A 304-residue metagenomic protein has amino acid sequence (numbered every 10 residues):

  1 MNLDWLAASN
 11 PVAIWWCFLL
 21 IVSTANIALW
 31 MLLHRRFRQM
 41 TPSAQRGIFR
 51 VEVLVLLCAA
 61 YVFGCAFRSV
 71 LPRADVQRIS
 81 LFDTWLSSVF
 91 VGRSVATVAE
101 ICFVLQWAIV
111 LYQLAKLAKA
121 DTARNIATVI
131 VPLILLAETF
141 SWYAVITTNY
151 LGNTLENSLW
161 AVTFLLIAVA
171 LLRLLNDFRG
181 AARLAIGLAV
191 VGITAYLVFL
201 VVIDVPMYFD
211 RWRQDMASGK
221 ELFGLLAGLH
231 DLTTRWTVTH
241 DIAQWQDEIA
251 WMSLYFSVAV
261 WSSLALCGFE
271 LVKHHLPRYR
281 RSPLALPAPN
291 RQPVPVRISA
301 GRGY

Functional and structural regions predicted by a protein language model:
M1-V62, I79-V89: Membrane-proximal first intracellular loop
A7-V12, D83-V98, I242-S253: Short aromatic-rich membrane-water interface segments that cap or initiate transmembrane helices in multi-pass membrane
L19-L32, I167-Y304: C-terminal transmembrane-bundle signature of multipass membrane proteins, characterized by strong activation on
I27-R38, S69-V76, R93-A127, L135-V145 (+1 more regions): Internal transmembrane alpha-helix with an interfacial aromatic "cap," most often the third helix
R36-V53, L114-R124, L151, R173-G187: Membrane-interface helix-boundary motifs at transmembrane edges
V62-R78, I134-G152, L197-R211, A227-A243: C-terminal ends of transmembrane alpha-helices and the immediately adjacent extracellular/lumenal or cytosolic loop
I79-G92, N149-W160: Non-cytosolic membrane-interface motifs at loop->transmembrane helix junctions
I146-D177: Extracellular-loop-to-transmembrane junctions of the mid-late helices
